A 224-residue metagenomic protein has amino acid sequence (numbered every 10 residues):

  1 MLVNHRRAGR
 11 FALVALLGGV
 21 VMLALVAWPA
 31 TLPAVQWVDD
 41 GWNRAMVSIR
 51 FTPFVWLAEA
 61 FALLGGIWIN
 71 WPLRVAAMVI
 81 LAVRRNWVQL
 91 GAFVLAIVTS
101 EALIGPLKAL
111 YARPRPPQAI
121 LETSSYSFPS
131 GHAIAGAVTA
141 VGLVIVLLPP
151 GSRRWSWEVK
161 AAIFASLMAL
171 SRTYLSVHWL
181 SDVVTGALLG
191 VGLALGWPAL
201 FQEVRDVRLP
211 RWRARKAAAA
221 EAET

Functional and structural regions predicted by a protein language model:
M1-I69, A109-A119: N-terminal transmembrane-helix/juxtamembrane module of multi-pass inner/ER membrane proteins
L2-L16, W87-A92, S152-V159: N-terminal export and membrane-targeting signals
L2-V3, A119-T224: Membrane-embedded catalytic cores of phosphoryl/pyrophosphoryl-handling enzymes
A24-L25, P33, W37, V98 (+4 more regions): Transmembrane alpha-helix boundary/anchor motif
V26-A27, N43, I104-K108, A112 (+3 more regions): Membrane-water interface at transmembrane helix exits
A30-A34, G66, R84-R85, Y111-A112 (+2 more regions): Short helix-capping/hinge motifs at transmembrane helix termini and TM-loop junctions
W37, P72-V75, V79-R153, A161: Membrane-interface loops
R44, A92-I97, W157, G186-A187: Alpha-helical transmembrane segments of multi-pass membrane proteins, especially transporters and channels
